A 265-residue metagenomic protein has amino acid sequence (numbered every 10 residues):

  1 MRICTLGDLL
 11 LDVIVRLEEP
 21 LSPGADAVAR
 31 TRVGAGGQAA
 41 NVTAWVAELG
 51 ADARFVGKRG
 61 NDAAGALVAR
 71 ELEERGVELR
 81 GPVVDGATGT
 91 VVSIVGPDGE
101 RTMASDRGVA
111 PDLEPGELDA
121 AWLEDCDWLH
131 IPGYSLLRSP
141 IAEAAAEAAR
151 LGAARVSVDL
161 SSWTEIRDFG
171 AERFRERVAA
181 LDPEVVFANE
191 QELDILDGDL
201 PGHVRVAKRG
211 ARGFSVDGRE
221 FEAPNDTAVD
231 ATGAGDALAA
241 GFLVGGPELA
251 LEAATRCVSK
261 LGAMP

Functional and structural regions predicted by a protein language model:
M1-L9, R70-V83, V95-R219: Ribokinase/PfkB-type carbohydrate-kinase core domain
M1-V56, A63-R70, A154, N225-A228: Glycine-rich phosphate/adenosyl-contacting loop at the front of the ribokinase-like
G36, L49, R75, G86-G89: Short, basic and Ser/Thr-rich N-terminal targeting/leader segments
E48-L49, P224-P265: Conserved post-catalytic alpha-helical subdomain immediately downstream of the catalytic base and nucleotide-binding
V56, A104, F221-E222, A231: Hydrophobic residues at beta-strand termini and immediately following loops that shape nucleotide-binding pockets
D62, G86, E190-Q191, D236: Alpha-helix N-cap/helix-start capping motif
